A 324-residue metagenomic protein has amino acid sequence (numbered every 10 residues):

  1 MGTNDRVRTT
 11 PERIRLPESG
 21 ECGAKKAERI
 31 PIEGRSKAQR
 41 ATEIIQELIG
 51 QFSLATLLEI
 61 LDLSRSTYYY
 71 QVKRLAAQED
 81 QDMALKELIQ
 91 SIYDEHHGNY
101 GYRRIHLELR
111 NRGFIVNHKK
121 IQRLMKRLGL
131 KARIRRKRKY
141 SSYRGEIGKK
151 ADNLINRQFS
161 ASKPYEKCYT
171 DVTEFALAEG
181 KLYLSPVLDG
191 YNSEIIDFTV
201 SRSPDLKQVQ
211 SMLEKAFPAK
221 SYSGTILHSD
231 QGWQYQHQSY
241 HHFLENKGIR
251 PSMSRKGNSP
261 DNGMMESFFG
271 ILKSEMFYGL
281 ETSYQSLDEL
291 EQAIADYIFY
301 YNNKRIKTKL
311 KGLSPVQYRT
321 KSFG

Functional and structural regions predicted by a protein language model:
G2-G324: Charged DNA-binding/catalytic regions of mobile-element recombinases
